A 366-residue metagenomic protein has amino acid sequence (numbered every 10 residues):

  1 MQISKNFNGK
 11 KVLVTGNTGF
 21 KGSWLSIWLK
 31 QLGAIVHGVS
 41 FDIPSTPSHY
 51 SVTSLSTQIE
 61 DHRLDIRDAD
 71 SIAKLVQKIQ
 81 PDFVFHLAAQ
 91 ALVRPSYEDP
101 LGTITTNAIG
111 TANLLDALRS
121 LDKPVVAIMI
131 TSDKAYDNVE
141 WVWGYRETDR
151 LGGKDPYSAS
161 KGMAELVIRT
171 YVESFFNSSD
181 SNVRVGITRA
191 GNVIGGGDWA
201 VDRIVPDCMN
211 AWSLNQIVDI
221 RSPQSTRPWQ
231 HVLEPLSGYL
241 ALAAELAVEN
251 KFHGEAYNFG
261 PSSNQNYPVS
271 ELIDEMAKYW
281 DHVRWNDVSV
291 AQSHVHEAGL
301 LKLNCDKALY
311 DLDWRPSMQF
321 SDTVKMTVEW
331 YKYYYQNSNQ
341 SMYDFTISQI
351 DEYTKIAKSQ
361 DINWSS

Functional and structural regions predicted by a protein language model:
M1-A190, I194, Y334, Y343-Y353 (+1 more regions): N-terminal Rossmann-like NAD(P)+-binding domain of SDR-like oxidoreductases, especially those catalyzing
L29-L32, N192, W212-S366: C-terminal substrate-binding subdomain of Rossmann-fold SDR/epimerase-dehydratase oxidoreductases
S48-S51, V139-V142, D198-D202, V232-L233 (+2 more regions): Short aromatic-enriched loop/helix-cap "lid" or pocket-rim segments at secondary-structure transitions that line
A69-D70, D82, R94, L101 (+7 more regions): Residues in well-ordered alpha-helical elements
K78, L87, A211-W212, L242: Conserved catalytic core of Hanks-type protein kinase domains
T111, V201-V205, Y239, I273: Amphipathic alpha-helical segments in well-structured domains
I168-Y171, C208, A308: Structural element of the ATP-grasp superfamily
E173-F176, N210, V248: Short alpha-helical segment within the cytosolic histidine kinase core of two-component systems
